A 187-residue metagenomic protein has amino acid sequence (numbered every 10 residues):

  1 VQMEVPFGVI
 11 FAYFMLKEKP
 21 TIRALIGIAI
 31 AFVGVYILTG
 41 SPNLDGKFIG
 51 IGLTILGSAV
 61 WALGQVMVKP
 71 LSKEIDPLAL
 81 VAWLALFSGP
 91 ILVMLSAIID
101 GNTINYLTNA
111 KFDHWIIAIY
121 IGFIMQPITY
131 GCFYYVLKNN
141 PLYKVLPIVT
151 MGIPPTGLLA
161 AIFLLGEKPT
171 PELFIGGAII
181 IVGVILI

Functional and structural regions predicted by a protein language model:
V1-M3, V68-P90, Q126-I162: Helix-helix packing/entry segments at the starts of transmembrane helices
M3, R23-I26, I49, L56 (+3 more regions): Hydrophobic core positions of alpha-helical segments in small-molecule transporters and transporter systems
V5-I10, Y36, A59-L63, V93 (+4 more regions): Hydrophobic/small/kink-forming positions within alpha-helical transmembrane segments of polytopic membrane proteins
G8-V9, L44-I104: Transmembrane alpha-helical segments that form core, pore/gating elements of small-molecule transporters/exporters
F11, P20-G40, S58, E172-I187: Hydrophobic transmembrane alpha-helices of multi-pass small-molecule transport proteins
Y36-I49, A97-A118, I162-P171: Membrane-interface helix termini and inter-helical loops of multi-pass transporters
I49-G57, Y106-I128, V149-G152: Loop-to-transmembrane-helix transition segments
H114-I116, T150-I187: C-terminal-most transmembrane helix of multi-pass membrane proteins
